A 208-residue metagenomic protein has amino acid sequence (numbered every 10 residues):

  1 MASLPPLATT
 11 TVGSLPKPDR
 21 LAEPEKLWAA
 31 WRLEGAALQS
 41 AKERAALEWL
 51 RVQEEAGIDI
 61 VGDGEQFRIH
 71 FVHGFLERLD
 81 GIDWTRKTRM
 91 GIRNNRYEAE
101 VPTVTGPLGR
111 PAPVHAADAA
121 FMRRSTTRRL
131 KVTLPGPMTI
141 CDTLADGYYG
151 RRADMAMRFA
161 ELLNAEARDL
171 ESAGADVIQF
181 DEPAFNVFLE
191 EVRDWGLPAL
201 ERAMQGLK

Functional and structural regions predicted by a protein language model:
M1-K208: Domain-level signal for soluble alpha/beta catalytic cores
